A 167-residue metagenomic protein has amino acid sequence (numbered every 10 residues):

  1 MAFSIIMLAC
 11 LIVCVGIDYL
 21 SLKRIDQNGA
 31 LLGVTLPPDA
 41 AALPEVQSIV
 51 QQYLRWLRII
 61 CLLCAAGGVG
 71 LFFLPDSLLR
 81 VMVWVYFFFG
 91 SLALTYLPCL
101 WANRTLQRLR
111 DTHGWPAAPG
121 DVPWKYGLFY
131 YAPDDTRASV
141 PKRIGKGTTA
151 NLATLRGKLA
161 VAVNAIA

Functional and structural regions predicted by a protein language model:
M1-D18, R80-Y96: Alpha-helical transmembrane segments
A2-L8, C61, V69, A167: Hydrophobic alpha-helical transmembrane segments
V15-S21, S48-I60, D121-F129: Alpha-helical transmembrane segments of integral membrane proteins, especially early/N-terminal helices
L20-V34, Q107-L155: Membrane-proximal soluble regions of multi-pass membrane proteins
K23-I60, P98-P116: Cytosolic-side membrane-entry/anchor segment at the start of a transmembrane helix
V50-L63, L155-N164: Select subsegments of transmembrane alpha-helices in polytopic membrane proteins, especially boundary-proximal
C64-L79, A165-A167: Juxtamembrane "helix exit" motif at the C-terminal ends of alpha-helical transmembrane segments in multi-pass membrane
L78-P116, N164-A167: Alpha-helical transmembrane segments and their immediate juxtamembrane interface regions
